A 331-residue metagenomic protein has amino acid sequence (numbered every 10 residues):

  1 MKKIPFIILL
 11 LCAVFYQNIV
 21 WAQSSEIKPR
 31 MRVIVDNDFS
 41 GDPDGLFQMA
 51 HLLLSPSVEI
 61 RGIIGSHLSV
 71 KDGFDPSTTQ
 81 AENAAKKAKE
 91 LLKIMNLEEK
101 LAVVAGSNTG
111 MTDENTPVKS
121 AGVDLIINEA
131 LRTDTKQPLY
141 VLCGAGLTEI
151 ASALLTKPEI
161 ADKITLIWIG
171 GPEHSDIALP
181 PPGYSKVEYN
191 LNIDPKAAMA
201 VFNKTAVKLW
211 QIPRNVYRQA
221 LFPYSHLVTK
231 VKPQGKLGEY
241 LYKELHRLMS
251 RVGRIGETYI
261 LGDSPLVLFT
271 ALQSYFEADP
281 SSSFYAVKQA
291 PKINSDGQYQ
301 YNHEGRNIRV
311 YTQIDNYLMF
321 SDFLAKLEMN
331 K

Functional and structural regions predicted by a protein language model:
M1-S25: Bacterial Sec-dependent N-terminal signal peptides
L10-L11, M31, N37, G256: Generic alpha-helical structural signal
S25-M31, F47-I60, Y189-N192, K196 (+1 more regions): Conformational coupling and interaction surfaces
S25-T79, T112-Y217, Y224: Active-site histidine-anchored catalytic micro-motif
E26-P29, F74-D134, Q289-N294, Q298-F320 (+1 more regions): Metal-dependent C-N hydrolase catalytic cores
N37, A105, F269-A271: Pocket-edge structural micro-motifs
A88-K93, A153-L155, A197-A198, G253-I255: Intrinsically disordered, low-complexity boundary segments flanking structured domains
V103, V201, V267: A residue-level signal for conserved active-site and pocket-lining positions in enzyme catalytic cores
